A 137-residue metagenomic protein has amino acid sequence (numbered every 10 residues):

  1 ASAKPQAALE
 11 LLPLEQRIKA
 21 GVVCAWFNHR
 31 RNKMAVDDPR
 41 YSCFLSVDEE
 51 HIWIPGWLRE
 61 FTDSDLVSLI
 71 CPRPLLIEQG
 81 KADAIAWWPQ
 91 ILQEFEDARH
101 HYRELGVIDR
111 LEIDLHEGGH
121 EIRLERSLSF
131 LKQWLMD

Functional and structural regions predicted by a protein language model:
A1-S2: Conserved alpha/beta-hydrolase "nucleophile elbow" surrounding the catalytic nucleophile
P5-Q16, L131: Short glycine-enriched nucleophile-adjacent loop and the immediately C-terminal alpha-helix near the catalytic center
L9-E10, S64, E96, S129: Active-site phosphate/pyrophosphate- and oxyanion-stabilizing loops and adjacent acidic/basic residues in soluble
I18-L66, P72, A84-F95, E104-V107: Mobile cap/lid helix-loop segments that gate and shape the active-site cleft of serine hydrolases
A20-G21, I77, R110-L111: Acidic/polar loop patches that form or flank catalytic/metal-binding clefts of enzymes that bind anionic ligands
I70, I77-Q79: Short beta-strand/loop motif that positions the catalytic acidic residue of the alpha/beta-hydrolase fold
G80-A82, H116: Short strand-loop junctions, especially beta-strand C-caps/beta-turns that link beta-sheets to coils or alpha-helices
E96-D137: C-terminal catalytic histidine-bearing segment of alpha/beta-hydrolase fold enzymes
